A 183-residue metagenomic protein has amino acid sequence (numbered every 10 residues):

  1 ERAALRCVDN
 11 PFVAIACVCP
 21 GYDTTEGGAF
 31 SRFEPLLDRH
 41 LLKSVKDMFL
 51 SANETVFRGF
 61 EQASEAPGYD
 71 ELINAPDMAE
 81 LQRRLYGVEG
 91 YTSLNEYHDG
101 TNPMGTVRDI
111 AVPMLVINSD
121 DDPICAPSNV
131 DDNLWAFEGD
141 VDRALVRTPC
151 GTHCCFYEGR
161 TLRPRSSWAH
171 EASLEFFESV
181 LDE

Functional and structural regions predicted by a protein language model:
E1-V88: Alpha/beta-hydrolase-fold enzymes
A16-V18, L115-I117, V146: Hydrophobic/aromatic beta-strand patches that form the interior of the parallel beta-sheet core in alpha/beta enzyme
G27-A29, P127-N129, F156-R160: Short conserved micro-motifs at the rims of enzyme active sites and ligand-binding pockets
R84-T106: Active-site nucleophile elbow and catalytic-triad environment of alpha/beta-hydrolase enzymes
I110, V116-N118, D122: Short beta-strand/loop motif that positions the catalytic acidic residue of the alpha/beta-hydrolase fold
D120-P123, C150-T152: Acidic beta-to-alpha connecting loop that harbors the catalytic carboxylate
A126-R143: Conserved loop-alpha-helix segment in the C-terminal half of the alpha/beta-hydrolase fold that carries the catalytic
P149-E183: Catalytic active-site module of serine/aspartate enzymes centered on a nucleophile-bearing elbow/loop
